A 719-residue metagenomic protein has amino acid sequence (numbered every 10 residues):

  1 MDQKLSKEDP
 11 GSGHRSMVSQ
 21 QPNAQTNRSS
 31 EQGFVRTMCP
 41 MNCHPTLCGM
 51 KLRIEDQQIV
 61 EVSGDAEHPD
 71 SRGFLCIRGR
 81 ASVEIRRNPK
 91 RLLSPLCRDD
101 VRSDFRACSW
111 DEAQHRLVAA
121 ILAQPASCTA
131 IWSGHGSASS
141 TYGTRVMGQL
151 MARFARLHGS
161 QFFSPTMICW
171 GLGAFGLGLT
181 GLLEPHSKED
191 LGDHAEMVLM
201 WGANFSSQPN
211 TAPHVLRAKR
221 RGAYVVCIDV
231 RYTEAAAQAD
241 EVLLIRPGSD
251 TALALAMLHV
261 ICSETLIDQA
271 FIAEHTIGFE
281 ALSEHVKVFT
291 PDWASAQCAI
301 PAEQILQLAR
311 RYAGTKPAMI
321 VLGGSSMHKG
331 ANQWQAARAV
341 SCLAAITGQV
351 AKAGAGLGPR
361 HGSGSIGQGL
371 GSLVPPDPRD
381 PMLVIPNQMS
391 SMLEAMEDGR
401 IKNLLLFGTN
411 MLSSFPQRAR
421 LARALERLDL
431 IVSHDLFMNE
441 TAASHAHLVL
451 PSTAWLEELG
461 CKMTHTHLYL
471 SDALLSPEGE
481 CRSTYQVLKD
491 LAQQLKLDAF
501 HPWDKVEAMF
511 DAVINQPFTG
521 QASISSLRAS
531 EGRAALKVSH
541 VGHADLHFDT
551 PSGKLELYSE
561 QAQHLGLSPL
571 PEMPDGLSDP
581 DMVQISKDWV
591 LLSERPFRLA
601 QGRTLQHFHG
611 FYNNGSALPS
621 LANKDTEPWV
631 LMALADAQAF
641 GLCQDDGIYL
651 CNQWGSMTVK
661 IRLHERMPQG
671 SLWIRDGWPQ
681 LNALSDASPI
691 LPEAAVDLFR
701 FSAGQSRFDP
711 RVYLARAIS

Functional and structural regions predicted by a protein language model:
D2-E457, L491, L495, A534-H547 (+2 more regions): Catalytic alpha/large subunits of respiratory electron-transfer oxidoreductases, centered on bis-MGD molybdoenzymes
D9-S16, Q20, C128, G330 (+3 more regions): Long, contiguous, secondary-structure-rich segments that constitute the structural scaffold of globular domains
Q32-N42, V62, S109, R595-V630 (+1 more regions): Cofactor-binding beta-sheet edge motifs in enzyme active sites
L47-G49, A223, T315-P317, I401-K402 (+15 more regions): Active-site lining segments that contact anionic ligands and/or coordinate catalytic metals
G324-K329, A473-R482: A short glycine-threonine-serine/GTX helix/turn-capping micro-motif
Q335, A508-S620: Long, low-complexity segments enriched in small/aliphatic residues
S414-Q417, A443, L459-K462, F608-F611 (+4 more regions): Extended hydrophobic-aromatic, low-complexity segments
L456-P477, A492: Glycine/threonine-rich phosphate-binding loop and adjacent beta-strand/alpha-helix elements that clamp
